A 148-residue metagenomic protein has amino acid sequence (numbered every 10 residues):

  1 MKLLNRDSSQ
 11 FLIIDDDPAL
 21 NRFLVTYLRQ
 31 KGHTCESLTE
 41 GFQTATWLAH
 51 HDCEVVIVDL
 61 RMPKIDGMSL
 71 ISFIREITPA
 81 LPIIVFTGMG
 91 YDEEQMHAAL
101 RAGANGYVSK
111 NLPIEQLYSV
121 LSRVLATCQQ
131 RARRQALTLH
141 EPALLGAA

Functional and structural regions predicted by a protein language model:
N21, P63: The feature encodes the CheY-like receiver
S37-V55: Acidic, metal-coordinating helix/loop segments flanking the phosphotransfer/catalytic sites of two-component signaling
T39-E40, D66-S69: Acidic catalytic/metal-coordinating carboxylates
T46, M68-P79: Short amphipathic alpha-helix used as the core "switch/output" element in two-component signaling
D59: Active-site residues of response regulator receiver
S69, G90-G106: Alpha4 helix (beta4-alpha4-beta5 surface) of REC/receiver domains from two-component response regulators
F86-T87: Hydrophobic/aromatic residues positioned on beta-strands within the core alpha/beta folds
E94-Q95, N111-S122: C-terminal output helix
